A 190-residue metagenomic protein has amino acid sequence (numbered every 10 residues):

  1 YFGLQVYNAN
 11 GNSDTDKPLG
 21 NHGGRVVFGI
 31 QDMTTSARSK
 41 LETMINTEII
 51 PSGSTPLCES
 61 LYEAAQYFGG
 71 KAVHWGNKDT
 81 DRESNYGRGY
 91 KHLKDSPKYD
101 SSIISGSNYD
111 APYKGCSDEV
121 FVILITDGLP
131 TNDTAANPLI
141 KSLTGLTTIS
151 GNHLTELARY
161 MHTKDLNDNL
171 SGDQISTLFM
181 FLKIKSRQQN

Functional and structural regions predicted by a protein language model:
Y1-N190: P/S/T/G-enriched low-complexity
